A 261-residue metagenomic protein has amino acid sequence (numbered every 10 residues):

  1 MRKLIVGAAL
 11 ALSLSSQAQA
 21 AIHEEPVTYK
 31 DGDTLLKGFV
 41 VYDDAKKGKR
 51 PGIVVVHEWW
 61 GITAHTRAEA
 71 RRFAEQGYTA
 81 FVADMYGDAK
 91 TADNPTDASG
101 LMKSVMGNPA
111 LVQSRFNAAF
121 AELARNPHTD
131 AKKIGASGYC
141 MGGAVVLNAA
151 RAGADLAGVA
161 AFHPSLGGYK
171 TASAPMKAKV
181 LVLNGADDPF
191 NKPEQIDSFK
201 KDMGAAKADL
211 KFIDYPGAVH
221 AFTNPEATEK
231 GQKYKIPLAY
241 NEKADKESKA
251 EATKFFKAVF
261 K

Functional and structural regions predicted by a protein language model:
G7-S15: Bacterial N-terminal signal peptides
S16-A20: Sec/Tat signal peptide C-region and signal peptidase I cleavage site
P26-H128, P225-A239: Serine-hydrolase catalytic machinery in alpha/beta-hydrolase-like enzymes
E69, K192-D202: Short alpha-helix in the alpha/beta-hydrolase fold that links the catalytic acid
F116-K177: Primarily recognizes the serine-hydrolase "nucleophile elbow" in alpha/beta-hydrolase and SGNH/GDSL folds
V182-N184: Short beta-strand/loop motif that positions the catalytic acidic residue of the alpha/beta-hydrolase fold
D187-N191, H220-A221: Acidic catalytic loop of the alpha/beta-hydrolase fold
G204, D209-K261: C-terminal catalytic histidine-bearing segment of alpha/beta-hydrolase fold enzymes
